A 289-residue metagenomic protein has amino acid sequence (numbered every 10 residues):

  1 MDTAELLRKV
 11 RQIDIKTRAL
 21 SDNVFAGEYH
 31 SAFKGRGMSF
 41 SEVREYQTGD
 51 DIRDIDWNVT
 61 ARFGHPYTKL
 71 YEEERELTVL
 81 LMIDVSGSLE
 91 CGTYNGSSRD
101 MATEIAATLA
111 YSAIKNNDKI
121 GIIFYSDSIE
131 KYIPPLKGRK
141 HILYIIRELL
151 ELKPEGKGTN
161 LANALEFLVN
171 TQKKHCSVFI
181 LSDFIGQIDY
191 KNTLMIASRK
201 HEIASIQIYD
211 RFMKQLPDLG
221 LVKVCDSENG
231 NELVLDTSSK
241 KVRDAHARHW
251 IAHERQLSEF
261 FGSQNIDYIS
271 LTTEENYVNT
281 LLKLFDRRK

Functional and structural regions predicted by a protein language model:
M1-E130, S177-I180, Q187-I188: An amphipathic, basic-hydrophobic helix/alpha-beta surface used to engage anionic, phosphate-rich ligands or surfaces
M1-F33, E42, N170-K174, G186 (+1 more regions): Von Willebrand factor type A / integrin I
N58-V59, P154-G158, L181-S182: Short, flexible loop segments at the rims of nucleotide/cofactor-binding pockets, characterized by
Y71-E72, N95-S97, K137-G138, T193-M195 (+1 more regions): Short, glycine/charged-enriched secondary-structure capping and boundary segments
D100, E155-A162, R248-I251: Conserved phosphate-coordination/catalytic loops
E104, T108, T159-E166, R255 (+1 more regions): Short, contiguous clusters of charged residues that form electrostatic/catalytic patches at enzyme active sites, used
K119-E148: Short beta-strand-loop
H141-C176, I188-D189, D210: Von Willebrand factor
